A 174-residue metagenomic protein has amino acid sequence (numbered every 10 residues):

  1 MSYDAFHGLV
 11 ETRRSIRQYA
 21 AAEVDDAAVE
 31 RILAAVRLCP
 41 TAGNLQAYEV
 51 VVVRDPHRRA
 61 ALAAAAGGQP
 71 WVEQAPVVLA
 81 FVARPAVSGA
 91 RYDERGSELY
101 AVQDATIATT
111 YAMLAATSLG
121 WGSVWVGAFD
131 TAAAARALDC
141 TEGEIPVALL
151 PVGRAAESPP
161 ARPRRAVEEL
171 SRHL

Functional and structural regions predicted by a protein language model:
S2, F6-I16, A148-L174: C-terminal helix-cap and adjacent tail motif
S15-R31: A short N-terminal beta-strand-loop micro-motif at the entrance of redox/enzyme domains
A22, L62-A65, A137: Residue-level signal for well-ordered alpha-helical positions
E30-A34, L38-A108: Glycine/small-residue-rich phosphate/adenosyl-binding loop
I32, V36, L79, R95-A137 (+1 more regions): Small-aliphatic-rich amphipathic alpha-helix that forms the alpha element of a beta-alpha
P70-P76, D139-R162: A glycine-rich helix N-cap at a beta->alpha junction
A83, A128, R154: Short secondary-structure boundary segments
G89-A90, A133-R136, E157-A161: Short active-site-adjacent structural elements
